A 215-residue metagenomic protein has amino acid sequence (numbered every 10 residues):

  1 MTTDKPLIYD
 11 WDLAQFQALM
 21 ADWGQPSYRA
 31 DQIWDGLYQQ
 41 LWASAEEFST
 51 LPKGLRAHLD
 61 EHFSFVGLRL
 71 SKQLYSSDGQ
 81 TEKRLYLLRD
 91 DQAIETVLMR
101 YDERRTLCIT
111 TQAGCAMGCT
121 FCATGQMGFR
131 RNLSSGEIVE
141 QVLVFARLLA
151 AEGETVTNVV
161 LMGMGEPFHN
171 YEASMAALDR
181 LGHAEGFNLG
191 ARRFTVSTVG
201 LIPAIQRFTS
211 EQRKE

Functional and structural regions predicted by a protein language model:
M1-R105: Flexible, acidic/Gly-rich N-terminal and inter-domain linker regions that tether and position cofactor-handling modules
Q92-K214: Conserved Radical SAM active-site core
